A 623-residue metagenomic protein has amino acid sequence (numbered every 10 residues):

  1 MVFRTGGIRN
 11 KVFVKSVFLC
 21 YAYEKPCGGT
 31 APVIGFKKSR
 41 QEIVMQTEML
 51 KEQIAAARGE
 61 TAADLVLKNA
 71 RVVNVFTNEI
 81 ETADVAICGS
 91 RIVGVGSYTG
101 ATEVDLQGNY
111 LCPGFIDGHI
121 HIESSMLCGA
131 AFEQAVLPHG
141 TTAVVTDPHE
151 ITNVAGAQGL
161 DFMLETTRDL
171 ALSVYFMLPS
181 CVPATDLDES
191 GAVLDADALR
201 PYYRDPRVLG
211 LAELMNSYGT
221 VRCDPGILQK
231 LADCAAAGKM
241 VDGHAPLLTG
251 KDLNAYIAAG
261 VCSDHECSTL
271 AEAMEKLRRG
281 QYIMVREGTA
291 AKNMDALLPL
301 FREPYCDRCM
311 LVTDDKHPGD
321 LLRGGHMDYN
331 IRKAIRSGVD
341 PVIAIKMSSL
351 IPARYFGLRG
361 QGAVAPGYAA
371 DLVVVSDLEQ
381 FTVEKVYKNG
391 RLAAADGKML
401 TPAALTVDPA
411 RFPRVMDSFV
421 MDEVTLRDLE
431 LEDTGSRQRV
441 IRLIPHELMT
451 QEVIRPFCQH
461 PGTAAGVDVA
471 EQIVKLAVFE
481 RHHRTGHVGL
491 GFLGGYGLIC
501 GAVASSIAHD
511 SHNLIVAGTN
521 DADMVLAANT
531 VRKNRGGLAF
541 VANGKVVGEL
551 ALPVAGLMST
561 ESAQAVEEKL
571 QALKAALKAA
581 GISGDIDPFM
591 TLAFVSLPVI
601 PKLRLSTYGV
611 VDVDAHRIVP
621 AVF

Functional and structural regions predicted by a protein language model:
K11, A22, I34-C88, G96 (+3 more regions): Active-site microenvironment of metallo-dependent hydrolases
Q46-A56, F132-G238, P304, V547-A551: Divalent-metal coordination cores built from histidine and acidic residues
T61-K68, Y98-T146: Replace "His-x-His-based motif
A70, S90, G108, H119 (+9 more regions): Divalent metal-coordination and catalytic microenvironments
H121-E123, H149-I151, P179-A184, L214-S217 (+4 more regions): Active-site beta-loop-alpha junctions enriched in small/polar residues
A155-G159, T185-G191, R222-G226, D252-Y256 (+9 more regions): Short acidic, glycine/serine/threonine-rich loops at helix termini
V193-E213, G219-M284, A291-L311, L322-R336 (+1 more regions): Histidine/acidic residue-rich metal-binding segments in metalloenzymes
